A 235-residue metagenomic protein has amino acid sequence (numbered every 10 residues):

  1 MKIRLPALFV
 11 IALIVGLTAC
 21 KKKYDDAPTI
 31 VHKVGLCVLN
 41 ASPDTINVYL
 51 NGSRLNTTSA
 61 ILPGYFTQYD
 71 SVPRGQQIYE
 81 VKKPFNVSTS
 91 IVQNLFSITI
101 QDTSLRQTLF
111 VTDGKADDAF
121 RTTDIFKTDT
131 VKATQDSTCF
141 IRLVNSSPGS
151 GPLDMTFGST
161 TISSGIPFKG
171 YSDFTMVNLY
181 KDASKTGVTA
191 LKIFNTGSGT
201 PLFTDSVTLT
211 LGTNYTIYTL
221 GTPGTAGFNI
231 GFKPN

Functional and structural regions predicted by a protein language model:
M1-C20: Sec-dependent bacterial lipoprotein signal peptides
C20-N235: Intrinsically disordered, low-complexity polar regions and short flexible loop motifs
